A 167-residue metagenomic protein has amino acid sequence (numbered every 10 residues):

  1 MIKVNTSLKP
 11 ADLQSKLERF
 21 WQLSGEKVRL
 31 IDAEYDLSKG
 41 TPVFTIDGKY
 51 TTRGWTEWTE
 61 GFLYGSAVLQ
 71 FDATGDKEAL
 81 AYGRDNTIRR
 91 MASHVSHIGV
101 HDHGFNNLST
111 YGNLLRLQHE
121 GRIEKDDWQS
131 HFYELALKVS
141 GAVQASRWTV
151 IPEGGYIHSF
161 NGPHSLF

Functional and structural regions predicted by a protein language model:
M1-F167: Glycan-recognition and catalytic cores of secretory/periplasmic carbohydrate-active enzymes
